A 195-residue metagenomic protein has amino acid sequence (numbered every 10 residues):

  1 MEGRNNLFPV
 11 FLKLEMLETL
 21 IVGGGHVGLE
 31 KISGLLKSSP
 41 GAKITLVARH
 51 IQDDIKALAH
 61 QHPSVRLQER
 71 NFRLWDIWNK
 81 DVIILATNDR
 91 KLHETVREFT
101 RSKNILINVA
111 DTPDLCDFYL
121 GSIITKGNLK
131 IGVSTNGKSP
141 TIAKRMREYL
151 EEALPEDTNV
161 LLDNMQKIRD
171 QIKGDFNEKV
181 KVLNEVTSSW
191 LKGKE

Functional and structural regions predicted by a protein language model:
M1-L14, L120-G121: A short, basic/flexible loop-to-alpha-helix module at the beginning of a structural domain
V10-S33, N164-F176: Glycine-rich adenosine-cofactor-binding loop
H26-V27, K91, G137: Residue-level detector of alpha-helix initiation sites
E30, S38-L58: NAD(P)-binding Rossmann-fold cofactor-contacting core
H60-D76: Glycine-rich, highly charged phosphate/nucleotide-binding loops
V82-N88, H93-Y119: ADP-ribose/adenylate-binding Rossmann-like module
L106-N159: E1/E1-like adenylate-forming module used to activate ubiquitin-like modifiers and sulfur-carrier proteins
G137-E195: An accessory alpha-helical subdomain
